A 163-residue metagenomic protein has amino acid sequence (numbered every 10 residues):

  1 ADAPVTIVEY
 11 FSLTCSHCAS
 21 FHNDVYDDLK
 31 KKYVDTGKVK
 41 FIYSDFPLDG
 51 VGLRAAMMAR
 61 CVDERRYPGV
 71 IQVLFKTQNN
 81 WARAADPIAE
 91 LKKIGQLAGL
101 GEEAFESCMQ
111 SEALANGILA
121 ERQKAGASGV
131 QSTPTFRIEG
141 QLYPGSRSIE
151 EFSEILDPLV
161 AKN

Functional and structural regions predicted by a protein language model:
A1-V5: A short beta-strand-turn-helix
I7, C15, F105: Residue-level signature of catalytic and energy-coupling elements of molecular machines, predominantly ATP/GTP-dependent
F11-L13, A19-Q96: Structural alpha/beta surface segment adjacent to cysteine/selenocysteine redox centers across thiol/disulfide enzymes
S12, K93-N163: C-terminal cap of thioredoxin/glutaredoxin-like
